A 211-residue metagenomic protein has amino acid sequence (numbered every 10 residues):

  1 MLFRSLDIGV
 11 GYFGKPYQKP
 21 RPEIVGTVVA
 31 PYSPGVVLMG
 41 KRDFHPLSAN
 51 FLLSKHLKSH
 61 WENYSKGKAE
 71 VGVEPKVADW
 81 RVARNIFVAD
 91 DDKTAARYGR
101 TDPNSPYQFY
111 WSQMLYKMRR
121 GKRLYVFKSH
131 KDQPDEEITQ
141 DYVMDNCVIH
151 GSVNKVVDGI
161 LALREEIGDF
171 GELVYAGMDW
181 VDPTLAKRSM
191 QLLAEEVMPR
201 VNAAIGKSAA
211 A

Functional and structural regions predicted by a protein language model:
M1-K15, K55-I167, N202-A211: An alpha-helical appendage that flanks or caps ligand/catalytic pockets
F3-S33, V37, K41-D43: Aromatic- and glycine-enriched pocket-lining scaffold segments that form the walls of small-molecule binding clefts
I24-T27, F44-A49, A78-R84, G171-Y175: Hydrophobic faces of well-ordered beta-strands that scaffold small-molecule active sites in alpha/beta enzyme cores
A30, L52-L53, I86-V88, D179: Active-site-proximal loop/turn and secondary-structure-junction residues that shape catalytic pockets, frequently
Y32-W61, S65: A conserved active-site cap/scaffold subdomain adjacent to cofactor or substrate pockets
N50-S54, V174-A186: Glycine-rich, proline-tolerant flexible connector loops at the mouths of alpha/beta enzymes
D91-K93, P183-L193: Short glycine/threonine-rich loop-to-helix capping motif typified by GTGT followed within a few residues by an Asp-Pro
